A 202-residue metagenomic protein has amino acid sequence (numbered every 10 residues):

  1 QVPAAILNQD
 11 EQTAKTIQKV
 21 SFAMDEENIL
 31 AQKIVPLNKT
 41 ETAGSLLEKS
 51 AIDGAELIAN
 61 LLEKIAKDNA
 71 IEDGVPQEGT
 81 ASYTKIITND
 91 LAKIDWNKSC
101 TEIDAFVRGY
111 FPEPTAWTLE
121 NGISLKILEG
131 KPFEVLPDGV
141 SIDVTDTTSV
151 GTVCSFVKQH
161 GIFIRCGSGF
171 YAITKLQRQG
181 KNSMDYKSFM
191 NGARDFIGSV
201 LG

Functional and structural regions predicted by a protein language model:
Q1-Y83: Donor/substrate-binding cores of folate-linked one-carbon enzymes
M24, I29, Y83, I87 (+3 more regions): Short clusters of hydrophobic/aromatic residues that line enzyme substrate/ligand-binding pockets
Q32, A43-L46, A55, T84-I87 (+4 more regions): Alpha-helix boundary/capping detector
K33, D90-A92, G169: Short amphipathic alpha-helical segments
P36, T42, T84-T88, D95 (+1 more regions): Short, solvent-exposed coil/turn linker segments
L46, L91, Q177: Conserved short-loop catalytic and cofactor-binding motifs
N60-L119, K126: Active-site-lining helix/loop region of Rossmann-like oxidoreductase modules
D95-G202: An anion-binding loop in the catalytic cleft
